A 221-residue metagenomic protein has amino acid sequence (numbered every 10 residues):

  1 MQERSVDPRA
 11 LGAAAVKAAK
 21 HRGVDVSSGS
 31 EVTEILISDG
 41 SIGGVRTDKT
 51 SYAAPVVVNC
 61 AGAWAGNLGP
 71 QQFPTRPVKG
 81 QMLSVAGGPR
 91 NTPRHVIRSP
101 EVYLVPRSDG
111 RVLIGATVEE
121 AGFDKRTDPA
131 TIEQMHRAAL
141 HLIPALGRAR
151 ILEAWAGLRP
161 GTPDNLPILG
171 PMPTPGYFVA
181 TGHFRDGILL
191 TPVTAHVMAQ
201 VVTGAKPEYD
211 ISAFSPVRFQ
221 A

Functional and structural regions predicted by a protein language model:
M1-D48, Y52-V56: Helical element adjacent to the flavin cofactor pocket in flavoenzyme catalytic cores
R4, P8, G12, D128 (+3 more regions): Generic structural signal for well-ordered, non-membrane alpha-helical segments in soluble metabolic enzymes
A18, C60, W64-N67, V197 (+1 more regions): Active-site catalytic microenvironments for nucleophilic, acid-base chemistry
S27, V58, F178-A180: Hydrophobic/aromatic beta-strand patches that form the interior of the parallel beta-sheet core in alpha/beta enzyme
Y52-P175: Active-site substrate-recognition segment that forms the wall of the catalytic cavity or substrate channel
I143-A221: C-terminal catalytic lobe of FAD-dependent flavoproteins
